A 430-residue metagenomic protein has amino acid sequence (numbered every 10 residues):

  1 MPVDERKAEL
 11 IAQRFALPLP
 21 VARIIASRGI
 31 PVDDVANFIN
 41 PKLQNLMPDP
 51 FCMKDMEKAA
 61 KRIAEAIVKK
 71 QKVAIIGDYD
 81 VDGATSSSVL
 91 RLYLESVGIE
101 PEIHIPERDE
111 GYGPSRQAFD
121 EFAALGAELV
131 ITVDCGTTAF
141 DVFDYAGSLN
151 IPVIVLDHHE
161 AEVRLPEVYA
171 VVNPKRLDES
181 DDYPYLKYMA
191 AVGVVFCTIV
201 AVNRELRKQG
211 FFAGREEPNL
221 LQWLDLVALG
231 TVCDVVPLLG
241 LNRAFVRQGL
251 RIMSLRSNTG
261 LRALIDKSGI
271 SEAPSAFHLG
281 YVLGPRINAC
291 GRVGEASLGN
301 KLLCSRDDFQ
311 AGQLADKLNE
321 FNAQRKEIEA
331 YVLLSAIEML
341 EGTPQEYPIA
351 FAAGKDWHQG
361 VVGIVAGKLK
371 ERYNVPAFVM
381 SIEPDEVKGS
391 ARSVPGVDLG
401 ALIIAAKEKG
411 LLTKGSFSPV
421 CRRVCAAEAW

Functional and structural regions predicted by a protein language model:
P2-L129, L149-N150, E167, R204-A429: Hydrophobic helix-and-loop "lid/oligomerization" segment in the mid-to-C-terminal part of catalytic domains
D120-F212, L239: Active-site cavity-forming subdomains of large catalytic enzyme subunits
